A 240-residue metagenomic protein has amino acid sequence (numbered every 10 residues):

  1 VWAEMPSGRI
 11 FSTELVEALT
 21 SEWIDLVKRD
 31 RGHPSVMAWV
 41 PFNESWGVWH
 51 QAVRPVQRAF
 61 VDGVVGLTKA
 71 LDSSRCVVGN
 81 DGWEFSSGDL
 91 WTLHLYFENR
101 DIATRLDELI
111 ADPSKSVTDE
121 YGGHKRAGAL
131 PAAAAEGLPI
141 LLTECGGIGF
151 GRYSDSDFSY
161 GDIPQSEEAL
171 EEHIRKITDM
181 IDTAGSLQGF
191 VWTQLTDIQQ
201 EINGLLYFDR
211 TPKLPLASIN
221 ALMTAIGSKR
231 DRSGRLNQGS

Functional and structural regions predicted by a protein language model:
V1-R210, A221, R232-R235: Substrate-binding/catalytic cleft of secreted carbohydrate-active enzymes, primarily glycoside hydrolases
P212-S240: Short, intrinsically disordered, low-complexity segments enriched in Ser/Thr and Pro
